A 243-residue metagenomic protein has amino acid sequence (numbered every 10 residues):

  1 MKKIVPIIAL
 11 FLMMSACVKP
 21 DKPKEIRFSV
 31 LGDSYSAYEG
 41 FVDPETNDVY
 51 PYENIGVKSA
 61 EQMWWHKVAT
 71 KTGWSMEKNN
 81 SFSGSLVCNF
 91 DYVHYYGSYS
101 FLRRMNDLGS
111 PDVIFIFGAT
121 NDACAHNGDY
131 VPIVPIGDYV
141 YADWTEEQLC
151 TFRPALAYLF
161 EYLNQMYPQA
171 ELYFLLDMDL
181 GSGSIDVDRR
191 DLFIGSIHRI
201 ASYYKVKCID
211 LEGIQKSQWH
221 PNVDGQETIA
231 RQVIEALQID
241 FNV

Functional and structural regions predicted by a protein language model:
M1-A60, T70-K71, D107-G109, Q165-A170 (+1 more regions): N-terminal secretory targeting modules
R27-L31, S36, M76-S81, D112-G118 (+2 more regions): Structural recognition of the beta-strand scaffold that forms the well-ordered cores of secreted hydrolase catalytic
F41-P135, Y141-T145, P154, H220: Conserved SGNH/GDSL esterase-like catalytic core that processes O-acyl groups on lipids and polysaccharides
G56, V140-T151, I185-L192, P221-G225: Alpha-helix N-cap and loop-to-helix initiation/capping positions
G73, A119, E161-P168, H198 (+2 more regions): Sec-exported extracytoplasmic/periplasmic mature domains
L102, L156-F160, I194: Generic structural signal for well-ordered alpha-helices, preferentially at hydrophobic/aromatic core positions
Y162, A170-E212: Substrate-gating cap/lid alpha-helix
S217-V243: Histidine-centered active-site loop/cap adjacent to the catalytic His in serine esterases/O-acetyl transfer systems
